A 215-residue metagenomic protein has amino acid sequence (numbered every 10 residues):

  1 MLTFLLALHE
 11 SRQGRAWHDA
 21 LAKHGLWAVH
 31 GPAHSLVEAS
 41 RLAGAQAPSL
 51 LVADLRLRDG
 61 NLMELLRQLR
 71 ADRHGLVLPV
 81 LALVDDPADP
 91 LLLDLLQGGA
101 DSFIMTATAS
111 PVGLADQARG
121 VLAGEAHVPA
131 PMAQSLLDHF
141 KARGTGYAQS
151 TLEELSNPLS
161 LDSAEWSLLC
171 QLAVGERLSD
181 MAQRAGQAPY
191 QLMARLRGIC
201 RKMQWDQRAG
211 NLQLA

Functional and structural regions predicted by a protein language model:
M1-Q13, W17-L21, L51: Conserved acidic segment of CheY-like receiver
H34-L50: Acidic, metal-coordinating helix/loop segments flanking the phosphotransfer/catalytic sites of two-component signaling
L50-L69, V84-A88: Conserved phosphotransfer microenvironments
M63-L76, L93-D94: Short amphipathic alpha-helix used as the core "switch/output" element in two-component signaling
V77-P87, I104: A short, hydrophobic beta-strand element within the central beta-sheet of small alpha/beta folds
L93, T108-S156: Short, flexible helix-to-coil linker/hinge segments that flank and couple to helix-turn-helix
A148-A194: Helix-turn-helix DNA-binding segment
Y190-L192, L196-A215: Basic, Lys/Arg-enriched C-terminal extension of HTH/homeodomain DNA-binding domains
